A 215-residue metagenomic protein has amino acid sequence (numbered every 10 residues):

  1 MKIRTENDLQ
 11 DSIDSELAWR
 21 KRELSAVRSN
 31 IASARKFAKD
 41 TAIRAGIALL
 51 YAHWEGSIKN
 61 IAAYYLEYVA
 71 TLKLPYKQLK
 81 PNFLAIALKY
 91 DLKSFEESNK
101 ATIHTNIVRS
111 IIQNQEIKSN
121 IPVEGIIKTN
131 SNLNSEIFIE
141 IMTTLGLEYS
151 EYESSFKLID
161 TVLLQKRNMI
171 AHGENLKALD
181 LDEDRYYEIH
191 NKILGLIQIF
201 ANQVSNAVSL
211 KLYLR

Functional and structural regions predicted by a protein language model:
M1-A26, E136-R215: Polyanionic, low-complexity intrinsically disordered segments
M1-A48, A62-Y65, K77-N82: Charged alpha-helical initiation segments
A26, A52, G56-E67, M169 (+2 more regions): Amphipathic alpha-helical interaction surfaces
R35-D40, S131, E151-Y152, K157: Hydrophobic alpha-helical segments, principally membrane-spanning helices and signal/leader peptides
K36-A52, D160, L179, E183-Y186: Short, charged/polar micro-motifs that form catalytic or ligand-binding hotspots
F37, A63, A70-T71, D184-Y187 (+1 more regions): Flexible domain-boundary/linker segments
L49-L50, S57, A62-E151: Helix-loop junctions and short alpha-helical segments
